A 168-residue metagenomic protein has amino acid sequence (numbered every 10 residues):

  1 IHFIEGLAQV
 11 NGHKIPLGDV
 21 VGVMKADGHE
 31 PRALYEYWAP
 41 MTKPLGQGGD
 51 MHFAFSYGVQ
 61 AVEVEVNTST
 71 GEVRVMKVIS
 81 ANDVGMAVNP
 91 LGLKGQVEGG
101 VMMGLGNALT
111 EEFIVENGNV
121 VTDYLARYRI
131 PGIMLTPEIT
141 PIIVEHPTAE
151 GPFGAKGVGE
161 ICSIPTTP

Functional and structural regions predicted by a protein language model:
I1-P168: Cofactor-binding beta-sheet edge motifs in enzyme active sites
